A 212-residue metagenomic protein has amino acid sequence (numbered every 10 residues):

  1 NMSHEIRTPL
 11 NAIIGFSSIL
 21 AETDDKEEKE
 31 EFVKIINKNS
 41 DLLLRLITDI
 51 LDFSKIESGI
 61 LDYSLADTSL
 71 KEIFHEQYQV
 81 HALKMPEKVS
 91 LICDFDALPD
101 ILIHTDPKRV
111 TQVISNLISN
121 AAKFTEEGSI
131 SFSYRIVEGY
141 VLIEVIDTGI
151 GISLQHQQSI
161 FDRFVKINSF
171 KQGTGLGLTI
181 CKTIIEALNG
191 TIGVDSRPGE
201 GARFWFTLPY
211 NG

Functional and structural regions predicted by a protein language model:
G15, I152-F164: Short conserved segment of the HATPase_c
G15-E27, E31, I35, L83: Conserved C-terminal segment of the DHp
K38-L43: Short alpha-helical segment of the dimerization/phosphotransfer core of two-component systems
S54-L65: Helix-loop junction within the histidine kinase core
A121-A122: Short helix-loop "hinge" at the ATP-lid/N-box region of the Bergerat-fold HATPase_c
G177, C181: Short alpha-helical Gxxx[C/S/T] motif in the catalytic ATP-binding
